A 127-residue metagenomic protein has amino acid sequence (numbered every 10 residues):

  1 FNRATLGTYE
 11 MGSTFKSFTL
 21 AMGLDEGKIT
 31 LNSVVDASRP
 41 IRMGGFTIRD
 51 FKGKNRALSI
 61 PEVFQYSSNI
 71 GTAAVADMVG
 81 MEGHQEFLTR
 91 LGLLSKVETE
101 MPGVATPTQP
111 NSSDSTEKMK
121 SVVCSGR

Functional and structural regions predicted by a protein language model:
F1-S13, F18-R127: Beta-lactam-recognizing serine transpeptidase/beta-lactamase-like catalytic domain environment
